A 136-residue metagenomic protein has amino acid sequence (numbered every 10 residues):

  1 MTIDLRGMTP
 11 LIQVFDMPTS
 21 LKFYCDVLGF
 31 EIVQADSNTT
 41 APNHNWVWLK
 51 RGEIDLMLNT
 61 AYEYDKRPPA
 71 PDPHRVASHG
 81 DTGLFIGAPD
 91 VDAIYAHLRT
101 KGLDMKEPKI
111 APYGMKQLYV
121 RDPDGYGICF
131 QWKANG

Functional and structural regions predicted by a protein language model:
M1-L21, D81-L84, K133-G136: N-terminal beta-strand motif that seeds the catalytic metal site of vicinal oxygen chelate
L11-L56: Core segments of cupin and vicinal oxygen chelate
V14-P18, A77-D124: Vicinal oxygen chelate
Q34, Y119, F130-G136: Short beta->alpha transition motifs characteristic of CBS
W48-G52, V120-P123, K133: Active-site beta-strand termini and strand-to-loop segments that position acidic
Y64, Y113, K133-G136: A short acidic/small-residue loop/turn micro-motif
P69-V76: Short, P/G- and charge-enriched loop/turn segments at secondary-structure junctions
